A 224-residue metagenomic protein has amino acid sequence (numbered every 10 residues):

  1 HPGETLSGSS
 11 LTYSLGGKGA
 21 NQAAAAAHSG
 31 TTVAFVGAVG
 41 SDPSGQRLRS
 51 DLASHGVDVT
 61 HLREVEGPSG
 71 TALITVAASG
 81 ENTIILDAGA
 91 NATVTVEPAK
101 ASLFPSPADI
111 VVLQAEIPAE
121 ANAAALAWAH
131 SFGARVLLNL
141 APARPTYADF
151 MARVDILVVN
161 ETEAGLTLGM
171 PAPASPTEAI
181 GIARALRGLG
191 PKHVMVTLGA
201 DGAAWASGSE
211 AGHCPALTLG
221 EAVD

Functional and structural regions predicted by a protein language model:
H1-A38, P43-S54, P215, L219-A222: Glycine-rich phosphate/adenosyl-contacting loop at the front of the ribokinase-like
A24, T71-T75, T83-I84, G202-A206: Short beta-strand scaffold segments in enzyme catalytic cores
A26, V111, I156-N160: Residue-level signal for inorganic ion chemistry
A38, H61-E64, I74-A115: Conserved phosphate-binding/catalytic loop of the ribokinase/pfkB sugar-kinase fold
D51-E66: A glycine-rich helix N-cap at a beta->alpha junction
G56, A90-E97, V136-A143, A216-L217: Short gly/ser/thr-rich secondary-structure transition/capping motifs
A123, H130-H213: Conserved phosphate/ATP/ADP-binding segment of small-molecule kinases
